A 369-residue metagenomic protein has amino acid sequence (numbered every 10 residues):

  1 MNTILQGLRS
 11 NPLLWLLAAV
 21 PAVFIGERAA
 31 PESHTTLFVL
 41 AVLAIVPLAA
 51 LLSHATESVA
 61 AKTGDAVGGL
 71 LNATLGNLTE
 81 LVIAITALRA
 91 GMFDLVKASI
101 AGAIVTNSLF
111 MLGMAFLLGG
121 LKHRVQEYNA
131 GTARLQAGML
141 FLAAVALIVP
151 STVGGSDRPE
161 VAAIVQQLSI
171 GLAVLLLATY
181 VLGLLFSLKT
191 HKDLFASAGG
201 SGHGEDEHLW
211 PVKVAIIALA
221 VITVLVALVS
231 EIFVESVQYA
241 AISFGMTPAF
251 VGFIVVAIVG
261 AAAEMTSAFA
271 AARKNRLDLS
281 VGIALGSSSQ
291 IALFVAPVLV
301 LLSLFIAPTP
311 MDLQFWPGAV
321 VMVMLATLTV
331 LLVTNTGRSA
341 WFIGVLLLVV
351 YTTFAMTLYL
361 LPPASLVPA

Functional and structural regions predicted by a protein language model:
M1-A369: Hydrophobic alpha-helical segments, chiefly the membrane-spanning helices and signal/signal-anchor peptides
